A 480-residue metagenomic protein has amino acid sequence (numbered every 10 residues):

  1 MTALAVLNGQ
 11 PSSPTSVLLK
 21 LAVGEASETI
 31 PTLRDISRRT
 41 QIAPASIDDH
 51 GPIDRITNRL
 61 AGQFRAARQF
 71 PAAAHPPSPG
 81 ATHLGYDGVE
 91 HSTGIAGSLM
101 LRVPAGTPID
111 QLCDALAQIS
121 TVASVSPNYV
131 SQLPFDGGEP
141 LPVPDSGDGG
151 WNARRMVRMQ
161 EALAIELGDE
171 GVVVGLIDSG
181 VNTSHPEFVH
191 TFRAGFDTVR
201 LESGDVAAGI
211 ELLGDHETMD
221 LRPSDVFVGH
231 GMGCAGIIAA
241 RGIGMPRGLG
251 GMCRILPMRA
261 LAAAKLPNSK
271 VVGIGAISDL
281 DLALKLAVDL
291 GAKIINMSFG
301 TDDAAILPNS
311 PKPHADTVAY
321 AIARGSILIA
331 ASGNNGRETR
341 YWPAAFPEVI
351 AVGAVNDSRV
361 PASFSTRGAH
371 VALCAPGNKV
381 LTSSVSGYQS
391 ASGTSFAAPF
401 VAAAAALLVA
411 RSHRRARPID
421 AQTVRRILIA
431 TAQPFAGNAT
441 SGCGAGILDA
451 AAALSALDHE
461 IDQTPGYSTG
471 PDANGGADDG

Functional and structural regions predicted by a protein language model:
M1-L141, L163: Primarily auto-inhibitory N-terminal propeptides
L18, M100, S126, V173-L176 (+6 more regions): Structural recognition of the beta-strand scaffold that forms the well-ordered cores of secreted hydrolase catalytic
D49-P52, S131, D225, I295 (+2 more regions): Loop-rich non-cytosolic ectodomains and luminal regions
L60, F64, S120, S126 (+15 more regions): Sec/Tat-exported extracytoplasmic proteins
H83-M100, D114-V173, V181, P186-E187 (+5 more regions): Protease zymogen maturation seam
E161-F196, E202-A276, A345-E348, R359-V360 (+3 more regions): Subtilisin-like serine protease catalytic core
E170, A260-E348, S358-P361, V385-A398 (+3 more regions): Substrate-binding/access-modulating region of protease and related hydrolase catalytic domains
M258-A262, K293, G377-D458: Hydrolase catalytic cores
